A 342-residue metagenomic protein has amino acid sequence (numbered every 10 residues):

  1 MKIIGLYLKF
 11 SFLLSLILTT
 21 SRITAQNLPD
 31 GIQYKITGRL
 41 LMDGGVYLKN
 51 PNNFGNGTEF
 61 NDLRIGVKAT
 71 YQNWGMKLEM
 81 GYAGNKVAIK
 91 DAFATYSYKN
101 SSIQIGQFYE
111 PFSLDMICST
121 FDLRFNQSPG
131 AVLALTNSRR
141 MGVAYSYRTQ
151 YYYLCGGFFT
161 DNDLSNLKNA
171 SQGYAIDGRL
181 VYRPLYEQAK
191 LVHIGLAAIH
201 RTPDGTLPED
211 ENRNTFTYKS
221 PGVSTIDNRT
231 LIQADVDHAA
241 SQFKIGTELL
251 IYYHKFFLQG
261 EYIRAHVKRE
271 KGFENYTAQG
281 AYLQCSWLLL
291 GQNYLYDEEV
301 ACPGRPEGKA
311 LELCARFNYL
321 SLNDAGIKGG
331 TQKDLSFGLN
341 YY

Functional and structural regions predicted by a protein language model:
M1-L28: Bacterial Sec-dependent N-terminal signal peptides
L6-L8, E59, L135-T136, T331: Short hydrophobic/aromatic segments of transmembrane alpha-helices and their interfaces
S15, T20, N50-N52, G66 (+1 more regions): Short, functionally important structural connectors and interaction interfaces within domains
Q26, G130-V132, T230-V236: Short, P/G- and charge-enriched loop/turn segments at secondary-structure junctions
N27-L164, K168-D204, Y282-R305, E312-N323: Outer membrane beta-barrel
K35, L191-H193, H200, G205-N228: Glycan-binding loop/region signatures in secreted carbohydrate-active enzymes
N50-N52, E211-Y342: Outer-membrane beta-barrel pore domains
I117-S119, K168, D204-R213, E270-E274: Outer-membrane beta-barrel and related beta-rich outer-membrane complex signature in Gram-negative bacteria
